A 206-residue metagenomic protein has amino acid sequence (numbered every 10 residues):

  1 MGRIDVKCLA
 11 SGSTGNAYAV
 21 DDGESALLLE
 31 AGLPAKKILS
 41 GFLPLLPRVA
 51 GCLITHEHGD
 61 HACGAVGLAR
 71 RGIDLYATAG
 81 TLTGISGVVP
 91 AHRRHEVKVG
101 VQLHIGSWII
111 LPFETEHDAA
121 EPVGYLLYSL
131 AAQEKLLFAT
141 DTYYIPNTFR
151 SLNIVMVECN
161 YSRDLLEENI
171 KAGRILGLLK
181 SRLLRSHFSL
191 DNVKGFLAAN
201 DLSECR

Functional and structural regions predicted by a protein language model:
M1-P44, V123-D141, I154: Conserved beta-strand hairpin/beta-sheet module of binuclear metal-dependent hydrolase folds, prominently
C8-L9, T14-A17, E57-H61, I110-F113: Structured catalytic core of nucleotide-sugar glycosyltransferases
L9-S11, A31-L33, E57, G80 (+3 more regions): Active-site metal-binding loops of divalent metal-dependent hydrolases
S25, R71-D74, D201-R206: A short helix->loop->beta-strand "cap" motif at the edges of active sites that frequently abuts
P34-T81: Active-site metal-binding motif and surrounding structural segment of the metallo-beta-lactamase
R94-K98: Short acidic-hydrophobic, aromatic-tinged amphipathic segments that line or gate anion-handling sites
Q102-R163: Catalytic core of the metallo-beta-lactamase
F149-R206: Cap/insert and terminal regions of metallo-dependent hydrolase folds
